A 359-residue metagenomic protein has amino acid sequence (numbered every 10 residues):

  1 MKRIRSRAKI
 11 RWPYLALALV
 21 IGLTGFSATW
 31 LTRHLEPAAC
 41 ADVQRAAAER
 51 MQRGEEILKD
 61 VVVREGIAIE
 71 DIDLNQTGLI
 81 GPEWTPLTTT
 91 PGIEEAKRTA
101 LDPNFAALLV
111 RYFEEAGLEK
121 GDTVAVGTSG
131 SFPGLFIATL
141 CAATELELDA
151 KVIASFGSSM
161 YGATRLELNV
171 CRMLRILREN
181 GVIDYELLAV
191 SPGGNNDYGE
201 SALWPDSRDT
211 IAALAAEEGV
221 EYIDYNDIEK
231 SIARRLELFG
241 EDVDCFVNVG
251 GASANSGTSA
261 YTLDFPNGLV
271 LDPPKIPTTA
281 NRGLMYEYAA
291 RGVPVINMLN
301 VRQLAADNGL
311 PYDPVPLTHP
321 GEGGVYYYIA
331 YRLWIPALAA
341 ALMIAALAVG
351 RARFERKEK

Functional and structural regions predicted by a protein language model:
M1-R7: N-terminal Lys/Arg-rich, disordered targeting/topogenic segments
P13-W30, A341-I344: Hydrophobic membrane-insertion alpha-helices, especially the h-region of bacterial N-terminal signal peptides
T24-A38, A348-E355: Membrane-interface motif at the C-terminal end of an N-terminal transmembrane signal
A46-N104: N-terminal, Lys/Arg-enriched amphipathic/low-complexity engagement segments that precede the first folded domain
P91-T99, T123-S129, T139, P273-P274: Second-shell loop/turn segments in exported
N104, V110-A116, K120-N169: Membrane-embedded segments
E167-F246: A substrate-binding/cap region within the structured catalytic cores of diverse enzymes
C245, A252, S259-K359: C-terminal functional extensions of proteins
